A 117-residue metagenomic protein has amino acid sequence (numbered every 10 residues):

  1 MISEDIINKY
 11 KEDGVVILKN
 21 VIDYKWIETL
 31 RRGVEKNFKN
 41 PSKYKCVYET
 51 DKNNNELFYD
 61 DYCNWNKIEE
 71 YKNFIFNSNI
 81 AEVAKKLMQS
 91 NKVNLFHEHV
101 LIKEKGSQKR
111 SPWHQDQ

Functional and structural regions predicted by a protein language model:
M1-D13, K19-W113: Non-heme Fe(II)-dependent double-stranded beta-helix
Q117: Hydrophobic small-molecule pocket/channel-lining residues, especially in calycin-type beta-barrels
